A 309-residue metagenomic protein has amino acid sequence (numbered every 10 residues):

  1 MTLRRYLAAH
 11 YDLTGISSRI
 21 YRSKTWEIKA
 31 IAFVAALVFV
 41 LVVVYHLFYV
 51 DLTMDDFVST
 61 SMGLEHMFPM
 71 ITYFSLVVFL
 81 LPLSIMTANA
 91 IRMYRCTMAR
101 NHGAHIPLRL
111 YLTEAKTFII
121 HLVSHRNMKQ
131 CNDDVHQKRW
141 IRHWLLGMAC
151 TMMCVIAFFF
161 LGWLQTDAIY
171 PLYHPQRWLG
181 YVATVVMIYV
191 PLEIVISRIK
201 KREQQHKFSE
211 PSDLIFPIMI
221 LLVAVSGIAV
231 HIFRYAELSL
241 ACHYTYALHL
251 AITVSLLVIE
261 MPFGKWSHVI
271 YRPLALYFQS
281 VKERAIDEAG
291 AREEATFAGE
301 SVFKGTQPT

Functional and structural regions predicted by a protein language model:
T2-G305, T309: Membrane-embedded alpha-helical bundles of multi-pass integral membrane proteins
